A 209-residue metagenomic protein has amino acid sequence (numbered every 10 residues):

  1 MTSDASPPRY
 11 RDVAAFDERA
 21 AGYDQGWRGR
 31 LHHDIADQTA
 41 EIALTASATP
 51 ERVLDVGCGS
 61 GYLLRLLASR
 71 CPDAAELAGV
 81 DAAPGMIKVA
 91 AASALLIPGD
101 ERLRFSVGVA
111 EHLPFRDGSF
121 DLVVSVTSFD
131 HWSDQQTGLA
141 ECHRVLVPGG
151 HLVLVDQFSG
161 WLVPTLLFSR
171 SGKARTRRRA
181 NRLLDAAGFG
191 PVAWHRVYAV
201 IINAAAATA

Functional and structural regions predicted by a protein language model:
M1-S47, Y62-L66, G160-L167: Conserved class I S-adenosyl-L-methionine
P7-R11, W27, V153-A205: C-terminal alpha-helical "lid/dimerization" subdomain adjacent to the S-adenosyl-L-methionine
P50-E51: Nucleotide donor/acceptor-binding cores
L54-V56, S60-H112: Class I SAM-dependent methyltransferase SAM/SAH-binding core
R70, D130-H131: A short His-aromatic
V124: A conserved beta-strand element that flanks and buttresses the S-adenosyl-L-methionine
Q136-P148: A short glycine-rich, Lys/Arg-flanked "PGG" loop and its adjoining helix->strand segment in the class I
